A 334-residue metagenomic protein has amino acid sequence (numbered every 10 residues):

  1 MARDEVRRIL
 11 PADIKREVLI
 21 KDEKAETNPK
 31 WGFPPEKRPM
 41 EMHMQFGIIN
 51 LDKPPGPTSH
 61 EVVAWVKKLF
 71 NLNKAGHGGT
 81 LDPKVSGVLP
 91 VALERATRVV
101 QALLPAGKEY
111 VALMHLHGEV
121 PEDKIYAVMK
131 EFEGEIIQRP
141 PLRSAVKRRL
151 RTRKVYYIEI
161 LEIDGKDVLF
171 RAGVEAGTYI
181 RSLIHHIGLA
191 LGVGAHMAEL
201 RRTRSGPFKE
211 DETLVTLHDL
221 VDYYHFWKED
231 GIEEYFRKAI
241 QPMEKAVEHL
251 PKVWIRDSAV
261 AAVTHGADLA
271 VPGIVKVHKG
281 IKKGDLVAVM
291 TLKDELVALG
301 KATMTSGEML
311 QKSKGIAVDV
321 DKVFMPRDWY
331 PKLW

Functional and structural regions predicted by a protein language model:
M1-P54, T58-G76, V128, A145-L150 (+3 more regions): Accessory RNA 3′-end/elbow-binding domains used by RNA modification enzymes
F70, K74-L103: Glycine/acidic-rich beta-strand-loop module
G78-G87, G107-E109, P141-K147: Short, glycine/charge-rich beta-strand/loop segments that flank catalytic centers and engage negatively charged groups
V91, A112, L183, V263 (+1 more regions): Residue-level signal for inorganic ion chemistry
R95, M114-G118, E159-E162, A172-A176 (+1 more regions): Short, structured patches in soluble enzyme cores that scaffold and shape functional sites
A96, Q101-S144, D164: Acidic, low-complexity central loop/insert segments
V146-G177, R181-S182, H186: The conserved catalytic core of RNA pseudouridine synthases
